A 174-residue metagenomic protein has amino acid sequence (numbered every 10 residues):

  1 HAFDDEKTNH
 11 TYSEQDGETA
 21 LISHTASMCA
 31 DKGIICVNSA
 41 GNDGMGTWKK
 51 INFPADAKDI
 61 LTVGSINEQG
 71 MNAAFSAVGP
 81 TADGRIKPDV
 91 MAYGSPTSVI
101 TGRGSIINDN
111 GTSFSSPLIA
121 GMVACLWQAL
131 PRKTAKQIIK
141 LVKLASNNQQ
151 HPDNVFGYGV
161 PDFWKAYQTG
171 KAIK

Functional and structural regions predicted by a protein language model:
H1-D56, A82-R85, G102-S116, V155: Substrate-binding/access-modulating region of protease and related hydrolase catalytic domains
F3, I66-Q69, T81, P96-S98 (+2 more regions): Active-site/binding-pocket entry motifs
M28-A30, I35-S39, L61-G64, D89-A92 (+3 more regions): Structural recognition of the beta-strand scaffold that forms the well-ordered cores of secreted hydrolase catalytic
D31-G33, D56-D59, P80-K87, Q128-L141 (+1 more regions): Subtilisin-like serine protease catalytic core
G41, K165-K174: Secreted peptidase-domain scaffold signal
F53-I66: Structural recognition of alpha->loop->beta junctions
S76-T97: Internal glycine-rich alpha/beta core junctions
G94-F156, V160, Q168: Hydrolase catalytic cores
